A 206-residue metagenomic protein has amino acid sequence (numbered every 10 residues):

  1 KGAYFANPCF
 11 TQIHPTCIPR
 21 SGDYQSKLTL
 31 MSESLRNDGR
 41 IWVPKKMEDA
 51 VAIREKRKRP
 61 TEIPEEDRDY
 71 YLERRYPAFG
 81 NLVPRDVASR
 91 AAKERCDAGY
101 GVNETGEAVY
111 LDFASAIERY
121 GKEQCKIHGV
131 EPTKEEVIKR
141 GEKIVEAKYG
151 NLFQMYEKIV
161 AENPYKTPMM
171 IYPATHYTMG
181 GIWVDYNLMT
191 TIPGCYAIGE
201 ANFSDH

Functional and structural regions predicted by a protein language model:
K1, D112, E200: Residues forming anionic-ligand binding surfaces in small-molecule and nucleic-acid pockets of primarily soluble enzymes
K1, D205-H206: A conserved FAD-binding loop/helix module that cradles the flavin
G2-A3, R36-D38, T105-E107, V160 (+2 more regions): Short coil/turn connectors at secondary-structure junctions
Y4-M155: An anion/pyrophosphate-binding glycine-rich loop and adjacent beta-alpha core in soluble alpha-beta enzymes
P15, S204-D205: Flexible domain-boundary/linker segments
K46-D49, P77, A116-E118, H176-Y177 (+2 more regions): Short, glycine-/Ser/Thr-/acidic-enriched flexible segments
V145-F203: A glycine-rich dinucleotide-binding beta-alpha-beta segment and adjacent secondary-structure elements that constitute
